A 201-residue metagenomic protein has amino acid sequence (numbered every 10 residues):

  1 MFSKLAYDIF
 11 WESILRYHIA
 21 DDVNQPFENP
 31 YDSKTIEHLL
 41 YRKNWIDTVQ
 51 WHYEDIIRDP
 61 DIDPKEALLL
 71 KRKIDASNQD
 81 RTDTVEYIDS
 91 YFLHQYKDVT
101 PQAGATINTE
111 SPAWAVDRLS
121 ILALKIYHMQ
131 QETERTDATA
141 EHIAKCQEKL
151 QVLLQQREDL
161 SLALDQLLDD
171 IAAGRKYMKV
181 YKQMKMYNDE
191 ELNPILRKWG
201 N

Functional and structural regions predicted by a protein language model:
M1-N201: Anionic, Ser/Thr-rich low-complexity intrinsically disordered regions
